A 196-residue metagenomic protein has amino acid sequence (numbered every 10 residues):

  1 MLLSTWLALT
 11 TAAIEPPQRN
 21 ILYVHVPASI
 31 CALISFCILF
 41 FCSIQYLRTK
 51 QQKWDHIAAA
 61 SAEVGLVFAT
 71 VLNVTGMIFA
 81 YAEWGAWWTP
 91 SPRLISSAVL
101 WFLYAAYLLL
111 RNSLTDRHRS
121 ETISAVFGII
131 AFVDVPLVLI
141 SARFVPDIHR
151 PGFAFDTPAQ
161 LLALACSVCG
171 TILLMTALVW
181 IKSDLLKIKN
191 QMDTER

Functional and structural regions predicted by a protein language model:
M1-R196: Polytopic transmembrane helical bundles with strong interfacial aromatic enrichment
